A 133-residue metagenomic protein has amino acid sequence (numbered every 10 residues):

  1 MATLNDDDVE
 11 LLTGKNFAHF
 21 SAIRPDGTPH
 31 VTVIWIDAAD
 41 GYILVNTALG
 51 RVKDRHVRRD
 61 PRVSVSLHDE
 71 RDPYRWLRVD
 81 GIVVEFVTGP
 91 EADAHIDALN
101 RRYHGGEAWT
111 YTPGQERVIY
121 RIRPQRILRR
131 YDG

Functional and structural regions predicted by a protein language model:
M1-A18: Extreme N-terminal tail/first-helix region
A2-T3, Y74-G133: Charged, gly/pro-rich active-site loop segments
L4-D8, K53, H95: Hydrophobic alpha-helical segments typical of transmembrane helices and their membrane-interface/capping positions
D8, N16, G41, R75 (+1 more regions): A generic secondary-structure signal marking the coil-to-beta-strand transition
L12, H56-V57, L99, I122: A generic structural signal for nonpolar/aromatic side chains embedded in well-ordered alpha-helices
N16-L49, V57, V63-L67, R78: Short beta-strand segments
R51-K53, D72: Short, surface-exposed beta-strand-loop junctions and turns on beta-sheet-rich folds
D54-D60, W76, G105: A short, polar/proline- and glycine-enriched secondary-structure boundary/capping micro-motif
